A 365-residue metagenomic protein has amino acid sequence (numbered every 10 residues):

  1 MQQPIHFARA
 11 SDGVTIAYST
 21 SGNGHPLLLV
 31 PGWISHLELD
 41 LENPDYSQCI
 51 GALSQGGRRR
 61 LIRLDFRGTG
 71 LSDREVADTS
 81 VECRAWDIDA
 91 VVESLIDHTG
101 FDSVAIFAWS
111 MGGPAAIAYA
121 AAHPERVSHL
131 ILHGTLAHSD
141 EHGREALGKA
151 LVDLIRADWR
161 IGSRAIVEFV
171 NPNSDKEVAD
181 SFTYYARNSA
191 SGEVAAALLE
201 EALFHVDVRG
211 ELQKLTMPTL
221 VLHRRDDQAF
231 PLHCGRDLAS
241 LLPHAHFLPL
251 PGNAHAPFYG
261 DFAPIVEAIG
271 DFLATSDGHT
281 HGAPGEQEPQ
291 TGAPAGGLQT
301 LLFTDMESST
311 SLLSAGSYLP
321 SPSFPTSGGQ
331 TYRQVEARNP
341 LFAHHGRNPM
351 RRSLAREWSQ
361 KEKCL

Functional and structural regions predicted by a protein language model:
A10-D73: Conserved HGGG/HGGXW glycine-rich cap/lid loop of the alpha/beta-hydrolase fold
A85-V104: Conserved acidic catalytic loop of the alpha/beta-hydrolase fold
I117, A121-A122, V127-A157: Flexible "cap/lid" loop of the alpha/beta hydrolase fold
H142, R160-V206, G210-E211: Conserved alpha/beta-hydrolase catalytic His-Asp/Glu region
L215, V221-H223: Short beta-strand/loop motif that positions the catalytic acidic residue of the alpha/beta-hydrolase fold
Q228-C234: Conserved alpha/beta-hydrolase "acid-adjacent" motif
A245-E288: Catalytic active-site module of serine/aspartate enzymes centered on a nucleophile-bearing elbow/loop
E286-L365: Catalytic NTP-binding/metal-coordinating core of nucleotidyl cyclase/transferase enzymes
